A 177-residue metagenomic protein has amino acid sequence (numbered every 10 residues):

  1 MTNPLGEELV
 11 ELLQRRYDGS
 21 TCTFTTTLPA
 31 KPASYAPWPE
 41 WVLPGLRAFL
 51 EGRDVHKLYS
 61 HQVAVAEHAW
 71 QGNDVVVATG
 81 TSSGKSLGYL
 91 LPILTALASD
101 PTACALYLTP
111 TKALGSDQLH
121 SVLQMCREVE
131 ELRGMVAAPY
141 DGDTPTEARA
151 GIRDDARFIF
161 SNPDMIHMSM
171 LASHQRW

Functional and structural regions predicted by a protein language model:
M1-P37: Intrinsically disordered, low-complexity accessory regions that flank the conserved helicase/ATPase core of eukaryotic
E40-W177: Conserved P-loop/Walker A NTP-binding site and adjacent catalytic elements of P-loop NTPases
